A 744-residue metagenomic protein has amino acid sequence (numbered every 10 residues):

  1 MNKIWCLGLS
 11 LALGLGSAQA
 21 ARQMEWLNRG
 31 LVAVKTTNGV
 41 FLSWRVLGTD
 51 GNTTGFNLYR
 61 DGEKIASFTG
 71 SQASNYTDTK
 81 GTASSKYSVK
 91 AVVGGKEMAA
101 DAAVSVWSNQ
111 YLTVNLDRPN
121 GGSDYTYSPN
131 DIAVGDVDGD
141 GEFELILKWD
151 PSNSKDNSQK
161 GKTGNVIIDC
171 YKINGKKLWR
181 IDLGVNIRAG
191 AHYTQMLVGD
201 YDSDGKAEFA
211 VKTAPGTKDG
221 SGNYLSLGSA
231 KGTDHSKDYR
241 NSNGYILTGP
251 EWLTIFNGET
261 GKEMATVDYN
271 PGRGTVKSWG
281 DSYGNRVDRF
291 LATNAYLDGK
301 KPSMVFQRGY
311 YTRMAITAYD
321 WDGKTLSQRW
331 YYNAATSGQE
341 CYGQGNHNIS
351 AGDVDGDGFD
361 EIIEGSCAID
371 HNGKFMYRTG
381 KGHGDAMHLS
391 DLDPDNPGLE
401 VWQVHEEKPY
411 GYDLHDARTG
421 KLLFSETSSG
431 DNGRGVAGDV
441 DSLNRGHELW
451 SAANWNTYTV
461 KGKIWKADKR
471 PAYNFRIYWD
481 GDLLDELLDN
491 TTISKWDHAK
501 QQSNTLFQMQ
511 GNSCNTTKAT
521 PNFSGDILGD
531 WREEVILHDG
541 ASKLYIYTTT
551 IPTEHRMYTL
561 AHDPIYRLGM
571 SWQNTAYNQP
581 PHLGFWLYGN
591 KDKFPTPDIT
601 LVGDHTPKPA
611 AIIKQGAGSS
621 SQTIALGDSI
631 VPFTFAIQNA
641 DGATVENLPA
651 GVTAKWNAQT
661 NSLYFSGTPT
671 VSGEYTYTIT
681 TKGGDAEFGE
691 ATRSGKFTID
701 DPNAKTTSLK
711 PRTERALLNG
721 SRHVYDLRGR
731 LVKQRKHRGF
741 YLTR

Functional and structural regions predicted by a protein language model:
C6, T678-T680, P702-R744: C-terminal outer-membrane/trafficking sorting elements
M24-G30, G39, V46-G51, E63 (+1 more regions): Beta-propeller-forming repeat regions
N38-L42, S629-F633: Structural beta-strand segments of beta-rich domains
L47-Y59, A640-D641: Solvent-exposed loop/turn segments flanking beta-strands in beta-repeat/beta-sandwich domains
V92-K96, K682-F688: Short, solvent-exposed loop/turn segments at the edges of extracellular beta-sandwich modules
D101-V104, E687-P702: C-terminal edge beta-strand
T644-Y664: Low-complexity "stalk/linker" and mucin-like segments enriched in Ser/Thr/Pro/Ala/Gly
L663-S672: Extracellular/luminal low-complexity segments enriched in Ser/Thr/Pro
